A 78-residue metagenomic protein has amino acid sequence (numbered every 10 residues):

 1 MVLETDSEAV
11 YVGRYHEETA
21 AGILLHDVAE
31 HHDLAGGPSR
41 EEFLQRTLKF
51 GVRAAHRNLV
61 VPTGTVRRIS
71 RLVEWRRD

Functional and structural regions predicted by a protein language model:
M1-D78: Conserved RNA-binding domains used in RNP assembly and mRNA/RNA metabolism
